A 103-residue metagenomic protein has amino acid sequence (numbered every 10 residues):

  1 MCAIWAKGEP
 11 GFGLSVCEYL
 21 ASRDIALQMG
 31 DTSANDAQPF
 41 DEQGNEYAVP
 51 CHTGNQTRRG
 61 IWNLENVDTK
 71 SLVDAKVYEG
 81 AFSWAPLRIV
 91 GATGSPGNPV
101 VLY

Functional and structural regions predicted by a protein language model:
M1-Y103: Active-/binding-site microenvironments in catalytic and ligand-binding cores
